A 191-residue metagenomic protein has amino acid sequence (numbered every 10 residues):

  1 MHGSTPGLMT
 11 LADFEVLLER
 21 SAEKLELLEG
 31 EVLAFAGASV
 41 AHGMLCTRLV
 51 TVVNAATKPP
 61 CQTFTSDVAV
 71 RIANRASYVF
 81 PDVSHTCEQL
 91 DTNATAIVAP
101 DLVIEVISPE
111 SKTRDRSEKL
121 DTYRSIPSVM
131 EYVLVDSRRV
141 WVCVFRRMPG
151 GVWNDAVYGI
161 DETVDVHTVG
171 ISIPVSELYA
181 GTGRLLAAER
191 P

Functional and structural regions predicted by a protein language model:
M1-P191: Gly/Pro/Ser/Thr-rich low-complexity, intrinsically disordered segments predominantly at protein N-termini
